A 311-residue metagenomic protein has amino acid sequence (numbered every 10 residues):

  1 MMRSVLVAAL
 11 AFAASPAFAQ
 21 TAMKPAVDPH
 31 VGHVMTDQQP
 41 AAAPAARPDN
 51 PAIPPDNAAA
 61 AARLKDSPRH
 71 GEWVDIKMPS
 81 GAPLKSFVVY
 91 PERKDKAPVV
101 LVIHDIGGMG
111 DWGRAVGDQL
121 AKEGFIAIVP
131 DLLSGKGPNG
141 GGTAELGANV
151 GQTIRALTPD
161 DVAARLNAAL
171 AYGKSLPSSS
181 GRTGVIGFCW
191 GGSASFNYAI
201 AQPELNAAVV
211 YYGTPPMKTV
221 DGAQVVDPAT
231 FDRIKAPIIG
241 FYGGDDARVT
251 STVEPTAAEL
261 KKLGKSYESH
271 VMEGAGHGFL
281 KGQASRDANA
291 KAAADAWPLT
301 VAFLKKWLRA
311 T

Functional and structural regions predicted by a protein language model:
M2-E72, T311: N-terminal targeting or regulatory segments adjacent to alpha/beta-hydrolase or S9 domains
M23-A43, R47, L64, W73-S175 (+2 more regions): Serine-hydrolase catalytic machinery in alpha/beta-hydrolase-like enzymes
V31, K261, S266-T311: C-terminal catalytic histidine-bearing segment of alpha/beta-hydrolase fold enzymes
G110-R114, G137, S193, T219 (+1 more regions): Short N-terminal helix/helix-N-cap motif within the alpha/beta-hydrolase-1
L132-K136, T214-P215, A275: Short beta-to-alpha linker loops that shape the active-site pocket of alpha/beta-hydrolase fold enzymes
L166-L170, V253, V301: Generic structural signal for well-ordered alpha-helices, preferentially at hydrophobic/aromatic core positions
L166-R233: Primarily recognizes the serine-hydrolase "nucleophile elbow" in alpha/beta-hydrolase and SGNH/GDSL folds
A207, G213-V271: The feature captures the conserved acid-bearing segment of alpha/beta-hydrolase catalytic domains
